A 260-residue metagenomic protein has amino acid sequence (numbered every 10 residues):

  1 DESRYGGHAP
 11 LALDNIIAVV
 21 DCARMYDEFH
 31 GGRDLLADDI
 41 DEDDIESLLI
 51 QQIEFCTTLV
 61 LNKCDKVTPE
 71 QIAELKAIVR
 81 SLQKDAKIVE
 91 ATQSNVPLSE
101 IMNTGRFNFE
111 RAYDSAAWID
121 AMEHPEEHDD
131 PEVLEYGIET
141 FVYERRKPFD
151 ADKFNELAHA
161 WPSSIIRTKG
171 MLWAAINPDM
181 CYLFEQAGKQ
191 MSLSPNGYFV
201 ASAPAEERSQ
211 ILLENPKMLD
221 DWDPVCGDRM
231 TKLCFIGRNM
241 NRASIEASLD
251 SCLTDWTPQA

Functional and structural regions predicted by a protein language model:
D1-R24, E54-V60: Inter-motif core of Ras-like GTPase G domains
M25, D34-V225, T231, M240-R242 (+1 more regions): C-terminal accessory "lid"/substrate-recognition subdomains
E28: Mg2+/Mn2+-dependent nuclease catalytic core
I245-A247: Edge beta-strands of jelly-roll/beta-sandwich modules across compartments, strongly enriched in secreted/luminal
